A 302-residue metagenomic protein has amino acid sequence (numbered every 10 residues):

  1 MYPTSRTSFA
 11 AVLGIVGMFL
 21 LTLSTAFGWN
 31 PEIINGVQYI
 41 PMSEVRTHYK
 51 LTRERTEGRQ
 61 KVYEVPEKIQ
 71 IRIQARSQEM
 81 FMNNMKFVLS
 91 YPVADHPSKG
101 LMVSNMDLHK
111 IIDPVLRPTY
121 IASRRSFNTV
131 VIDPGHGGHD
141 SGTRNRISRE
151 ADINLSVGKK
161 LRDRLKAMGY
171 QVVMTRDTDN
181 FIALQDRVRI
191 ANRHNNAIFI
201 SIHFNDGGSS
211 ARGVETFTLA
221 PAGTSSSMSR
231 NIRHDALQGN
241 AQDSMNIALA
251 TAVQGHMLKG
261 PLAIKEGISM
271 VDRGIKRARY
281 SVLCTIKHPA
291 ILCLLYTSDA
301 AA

Functional and structural regions predicted by a protein language model:
Y2-L13: Bacterial N-terminal signal peptides that target proteins for export
L13-T22: Bacterial N-terminal signal peptides
I15, E67, Q74-R76, R124-S126 (+3 more regions): A short, polar/charged loop/turn motif at coil->beta-strand junctions and beta-hairpin connectors
L21-S24, S201: Short linear Ser/Thr-Pro motifs
A26-D140, R146, S156, R164 (+1 more regions): Primary recognition of N-terminal secretory signal peptides and signal-anchoring hydrophobic helices
S148-S298: Active-site-proximal helix/loop segments of hydrolytic enzymes
A300-A302: Positively charged, low-complexity/disordered segments
